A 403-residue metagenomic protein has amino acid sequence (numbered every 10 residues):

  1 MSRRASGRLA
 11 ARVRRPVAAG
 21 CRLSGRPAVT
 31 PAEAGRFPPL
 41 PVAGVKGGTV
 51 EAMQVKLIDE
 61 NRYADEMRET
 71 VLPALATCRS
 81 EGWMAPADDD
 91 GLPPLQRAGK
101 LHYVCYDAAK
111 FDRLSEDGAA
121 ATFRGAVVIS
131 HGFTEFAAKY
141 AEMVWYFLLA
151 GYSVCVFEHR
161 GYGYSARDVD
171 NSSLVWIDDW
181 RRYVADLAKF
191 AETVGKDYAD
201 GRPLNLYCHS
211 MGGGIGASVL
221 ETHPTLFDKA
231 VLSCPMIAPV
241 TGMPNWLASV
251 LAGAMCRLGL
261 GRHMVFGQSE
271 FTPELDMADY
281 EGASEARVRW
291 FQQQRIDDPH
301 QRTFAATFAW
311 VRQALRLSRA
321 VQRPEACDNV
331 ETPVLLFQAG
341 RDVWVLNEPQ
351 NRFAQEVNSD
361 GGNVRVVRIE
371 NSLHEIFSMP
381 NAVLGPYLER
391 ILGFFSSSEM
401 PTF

Functional and structural regions predicted by a protein language model:
G47-L95, K100-D107, R113-A119: An N-terminal hydrophobic leader/cap segment in hydrolases
Y146-D168: Conserved alpha/beta-hydrolase
W176-G195: Alpha/beta-hydrolase active-site loop
I215-R302: Alpha/beta-hydrolase-fold enzymes
V330, L336-Q338: Short beta-strand/loop motif that positions the catalytic acidic residue of the alpha/beta-hydrolase fold
T332, L346-E356: Short alpha-helix in the alpha/beta-hydrolase fold that links the catalytic acid
R341-V345: Acidic catalytic loop of the alpha/beta-hydrolase fold
E370-F403: Catalytic active-site module of serine/aspartate enzymes centered on a nucleophile-bearing elbow/loop
